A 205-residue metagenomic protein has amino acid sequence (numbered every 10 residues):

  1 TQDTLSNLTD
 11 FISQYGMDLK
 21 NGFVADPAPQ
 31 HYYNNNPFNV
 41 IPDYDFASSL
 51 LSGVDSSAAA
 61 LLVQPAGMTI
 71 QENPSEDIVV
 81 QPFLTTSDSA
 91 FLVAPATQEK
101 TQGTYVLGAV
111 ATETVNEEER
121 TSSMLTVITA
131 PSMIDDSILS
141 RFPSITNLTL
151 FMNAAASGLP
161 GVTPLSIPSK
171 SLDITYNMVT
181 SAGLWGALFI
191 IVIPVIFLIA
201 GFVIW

Functional and structural regions predicted by a protein language model:
T1-T163: Acidic, S/T/G-rich, low-cysteine, solvent-exposed domains in lumenal/extracellular/periplasmic regions of secretory
Y32-Y33, V40, L172-Y176, W205: Short, surface-exposed, charged/polar-biased interaction segments
A90-F91, G186-I196: Short flexible/disordered coil segments
M133, S140, V162-F189: Short, aromatic-rich amphipathic segments at membrane interfaces that lie adjacent to a transmembrane helix or signal
I193-W205: Alpha-helical transmembrane segments
